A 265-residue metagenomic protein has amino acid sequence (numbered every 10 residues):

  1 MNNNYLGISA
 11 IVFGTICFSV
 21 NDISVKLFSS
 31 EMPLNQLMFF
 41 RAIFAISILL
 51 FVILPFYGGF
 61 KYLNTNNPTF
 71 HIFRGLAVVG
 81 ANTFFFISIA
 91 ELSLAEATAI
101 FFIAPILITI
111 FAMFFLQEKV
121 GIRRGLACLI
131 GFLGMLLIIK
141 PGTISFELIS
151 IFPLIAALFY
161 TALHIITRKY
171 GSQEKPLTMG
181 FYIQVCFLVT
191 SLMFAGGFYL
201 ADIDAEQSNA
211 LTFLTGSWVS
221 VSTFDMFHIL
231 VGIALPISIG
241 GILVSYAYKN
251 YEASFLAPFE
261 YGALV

Functional and structural regions predicted by a protein language model:
M1-Q36, S145-K169: Glycine-/small-residue-enriched transmembrane alpha-helix faces in small-molecule transporters and effluxers
G7-V12, F60-F84, L148-I155, A205-I239: Loop-to-transmembrane-helix transition segments
K26, L49, S145-I203, T212 (+1 more regions): Transmembrane alpha-helical segments that form core, pore/gating elements of small-molecule transporters/exporters
F28, L37, R41, S88-I89 (+6 more regions): Hydrophobic/aromatic residues within transmembrane alpha-helices of multi-pass small-molecule transporters
M32-G80, F159-A162, I166, I183-Y199: Transmembrane alpha-helices of multi-pass small-molecule transport proteins
F40, T98-I103, G171-C186, S238-V265: Helix-helix packing/entry segments at the starts of transmembrane helices
A104-L126, A263-V265: C-terminal transmembrane-helix exit sites in multi-pass transporters
R123-K140: Hydrophobic transmembrane alpha-helices of multi-pass small-molecule transport proteins
